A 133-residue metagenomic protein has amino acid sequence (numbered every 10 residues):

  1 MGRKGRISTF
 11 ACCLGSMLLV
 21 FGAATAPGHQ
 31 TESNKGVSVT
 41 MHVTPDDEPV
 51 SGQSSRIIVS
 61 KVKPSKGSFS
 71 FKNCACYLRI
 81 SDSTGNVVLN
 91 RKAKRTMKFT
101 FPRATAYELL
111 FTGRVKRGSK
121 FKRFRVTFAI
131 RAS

Functional and structural regions predicted by a protein language model:
M1-G5: N-terminal secretory signal peptides that target proteins for export/translocation
A11-V20: Bacterial N-terminal signal peptides
T25-S133: N-terminal soluble domains immediately following signal/targeting peptides that reside in extracytoplasmic
